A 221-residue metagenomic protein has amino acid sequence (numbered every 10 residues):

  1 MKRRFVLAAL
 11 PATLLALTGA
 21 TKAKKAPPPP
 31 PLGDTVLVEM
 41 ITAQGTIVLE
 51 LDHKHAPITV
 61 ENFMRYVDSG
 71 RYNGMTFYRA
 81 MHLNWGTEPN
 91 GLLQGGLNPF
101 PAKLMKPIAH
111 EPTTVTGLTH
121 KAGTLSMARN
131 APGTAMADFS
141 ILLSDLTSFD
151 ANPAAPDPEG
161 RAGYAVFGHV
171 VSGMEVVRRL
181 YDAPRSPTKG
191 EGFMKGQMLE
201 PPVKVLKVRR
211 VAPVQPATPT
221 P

Functional and structural regions predicted by a protein language model:
K2-L7: N-terminal export leaders
A8-A16: Bacterial N-terminal signal peptides
L17-P221: Cyclophilin-like peptidyl-prolyl cis-trans isomerases
